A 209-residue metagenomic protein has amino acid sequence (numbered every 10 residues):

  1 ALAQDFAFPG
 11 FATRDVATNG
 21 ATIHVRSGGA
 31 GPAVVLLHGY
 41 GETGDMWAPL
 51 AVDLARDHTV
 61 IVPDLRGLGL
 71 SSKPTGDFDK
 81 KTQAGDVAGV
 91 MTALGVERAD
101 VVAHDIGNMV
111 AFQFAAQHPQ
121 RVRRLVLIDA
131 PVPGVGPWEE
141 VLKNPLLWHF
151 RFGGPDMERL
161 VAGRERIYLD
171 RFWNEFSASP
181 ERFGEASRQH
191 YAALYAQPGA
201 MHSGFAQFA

Functional and structural regions predicted by a protein language model:
Q4-F11, A21-I23, A33, M46 (+2 more regions): Flexible "cap/lid" subdomain of the alpha/beta-hydrolase fold that forms the substrate-access gate
A21-L70: Conserved HGGG/HGGXW glycine-rich cap/lid loop of the alpha/beta-hydrolase fold
